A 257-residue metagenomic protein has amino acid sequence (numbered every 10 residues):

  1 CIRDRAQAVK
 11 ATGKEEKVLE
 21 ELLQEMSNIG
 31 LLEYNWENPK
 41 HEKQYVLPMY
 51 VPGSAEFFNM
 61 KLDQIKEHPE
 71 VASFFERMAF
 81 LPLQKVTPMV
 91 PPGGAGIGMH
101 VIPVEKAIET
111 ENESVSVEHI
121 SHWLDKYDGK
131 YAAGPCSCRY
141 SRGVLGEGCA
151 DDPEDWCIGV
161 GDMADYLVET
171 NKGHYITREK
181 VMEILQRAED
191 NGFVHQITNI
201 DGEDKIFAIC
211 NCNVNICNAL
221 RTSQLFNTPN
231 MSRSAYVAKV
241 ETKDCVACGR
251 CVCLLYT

Functional and structural regions predicted by a protein language model:
C1-D4, Y256-T257: Conserved small/polar residues in nucleotide/adenosyl-binding loops
R3-T12: Short acidic, hydrophobic short linear motifs in intrinsically disordered regions
K14, Y45, T198-D204, A208 (+1 more regions): Ferredoxin-like iron-sulfur electron-transfer modules
K14-N28: Short amphipathic alpha-helical interaction segments
L31-Y34, L220-S223, R250-L255: Iron-sulfur cluster-binding cysteine motifs and their immediate structural context in ferredoxin-like electron-transfer
H41-F80: Short, amphipathic alpha-helical interaction segments positioned at domain boundaries
P69-I176, T198-D201: Long, Pro/Ser/Thr-rich low-complexity/intrinsically disordered regulatory tracts in eukaryotic proteins
D125, Y131-P135, E189-I209, K239-T242: Immediate flanking context of iron-sulfur cluster ligation sites
